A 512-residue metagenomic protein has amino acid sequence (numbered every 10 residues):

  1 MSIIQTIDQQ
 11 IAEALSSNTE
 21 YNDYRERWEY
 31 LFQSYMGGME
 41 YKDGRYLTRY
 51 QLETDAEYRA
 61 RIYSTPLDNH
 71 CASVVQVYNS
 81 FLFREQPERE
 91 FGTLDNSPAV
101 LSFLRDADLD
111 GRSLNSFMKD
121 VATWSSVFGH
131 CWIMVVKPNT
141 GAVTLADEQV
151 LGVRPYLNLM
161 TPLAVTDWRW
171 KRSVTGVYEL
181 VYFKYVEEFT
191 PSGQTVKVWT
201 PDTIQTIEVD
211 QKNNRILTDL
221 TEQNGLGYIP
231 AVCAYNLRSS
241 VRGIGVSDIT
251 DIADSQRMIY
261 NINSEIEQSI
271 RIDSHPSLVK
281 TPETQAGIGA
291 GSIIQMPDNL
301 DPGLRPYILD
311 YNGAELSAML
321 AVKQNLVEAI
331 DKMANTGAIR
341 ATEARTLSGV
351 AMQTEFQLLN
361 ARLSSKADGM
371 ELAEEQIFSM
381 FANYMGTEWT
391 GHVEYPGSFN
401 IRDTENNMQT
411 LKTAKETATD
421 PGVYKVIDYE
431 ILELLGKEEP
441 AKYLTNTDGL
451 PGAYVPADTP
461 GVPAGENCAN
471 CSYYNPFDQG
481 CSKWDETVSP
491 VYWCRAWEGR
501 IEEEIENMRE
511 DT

Functional and structural regions predicted by a protein language model:
M1-L157: Extended, helix-rich architectural segments
D8-N18, R25, M36, R49 (+5 more regions): Charge-rich, acidic-biased intrinsically disordered regions
S116-K119, V127, P138, R257 (+6 more regions): A broad, structural surface signal
A122-S239: Extended, regular secondary-structure scaffolds
F128, D254, A314, A318-A321 (+5 more regions): Short, well-structured alpha-helical interface segments that form or flank functional binding sites
N214-T354: Extended, charged amphipathic alpha-helical segments
N299-P302, S317-A318, N325-E433: C-terminal helix-loop subdomains that flank or include functional centers
L432-T512: Cysteine-centered metal-binding/redox modules
